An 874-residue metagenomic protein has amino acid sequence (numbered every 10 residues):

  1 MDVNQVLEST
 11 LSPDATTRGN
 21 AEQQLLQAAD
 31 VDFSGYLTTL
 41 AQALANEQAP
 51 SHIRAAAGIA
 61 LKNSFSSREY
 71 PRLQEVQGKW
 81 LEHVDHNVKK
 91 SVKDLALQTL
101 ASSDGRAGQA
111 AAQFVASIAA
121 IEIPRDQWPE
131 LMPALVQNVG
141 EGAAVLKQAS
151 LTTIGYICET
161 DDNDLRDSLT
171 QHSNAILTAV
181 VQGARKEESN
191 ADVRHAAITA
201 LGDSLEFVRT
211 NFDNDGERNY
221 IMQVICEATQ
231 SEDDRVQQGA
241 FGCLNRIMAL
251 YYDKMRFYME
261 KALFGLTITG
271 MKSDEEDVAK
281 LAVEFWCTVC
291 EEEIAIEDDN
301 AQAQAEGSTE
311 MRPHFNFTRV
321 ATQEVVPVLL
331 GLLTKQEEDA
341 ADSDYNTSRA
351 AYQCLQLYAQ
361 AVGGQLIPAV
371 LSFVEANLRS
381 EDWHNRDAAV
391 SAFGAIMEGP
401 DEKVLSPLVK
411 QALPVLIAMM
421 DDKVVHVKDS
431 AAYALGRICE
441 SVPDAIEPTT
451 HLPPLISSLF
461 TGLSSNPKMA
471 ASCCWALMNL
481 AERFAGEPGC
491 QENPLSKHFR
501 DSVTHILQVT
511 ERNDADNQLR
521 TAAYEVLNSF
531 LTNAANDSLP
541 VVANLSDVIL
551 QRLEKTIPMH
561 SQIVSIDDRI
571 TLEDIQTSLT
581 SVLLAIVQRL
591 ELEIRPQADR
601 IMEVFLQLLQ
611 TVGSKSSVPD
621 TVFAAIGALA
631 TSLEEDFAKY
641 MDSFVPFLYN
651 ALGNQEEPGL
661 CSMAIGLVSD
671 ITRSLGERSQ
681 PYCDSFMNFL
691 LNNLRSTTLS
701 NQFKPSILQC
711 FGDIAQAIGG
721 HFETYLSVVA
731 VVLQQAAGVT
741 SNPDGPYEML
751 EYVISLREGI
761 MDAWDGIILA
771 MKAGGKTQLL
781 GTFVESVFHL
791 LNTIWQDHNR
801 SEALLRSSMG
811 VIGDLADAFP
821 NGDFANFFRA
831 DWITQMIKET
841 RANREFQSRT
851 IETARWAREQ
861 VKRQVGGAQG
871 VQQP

Functional and structural regions predicted by a protein language model:
M1-P874: Karyopherin-beta/Importin-beta family HEAT-repeat alpha-solenoid scaffold
